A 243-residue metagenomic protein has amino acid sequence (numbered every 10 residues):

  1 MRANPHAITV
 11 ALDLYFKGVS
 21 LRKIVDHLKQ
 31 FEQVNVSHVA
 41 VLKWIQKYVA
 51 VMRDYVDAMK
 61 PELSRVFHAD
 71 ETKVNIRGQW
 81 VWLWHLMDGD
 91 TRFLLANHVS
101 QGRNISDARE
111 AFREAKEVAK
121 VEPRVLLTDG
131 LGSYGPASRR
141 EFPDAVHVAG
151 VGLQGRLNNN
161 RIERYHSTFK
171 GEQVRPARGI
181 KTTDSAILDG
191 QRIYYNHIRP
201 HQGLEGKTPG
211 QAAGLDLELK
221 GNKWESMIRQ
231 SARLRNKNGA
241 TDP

Functional and structural regions predicted by a protein language model:
M1-F16: Basic, short loop/linker segments at the boundary and entry of helix-turn-helix/winged-helix-like folds
N4-I8, I24, A108: N-terminal alpha-helical segment
R22-Q33: DNA-recognition alpha helix
F31-E122: RNase H-like nuclease fold core
G78, R103-G179: RNase H-like DDE/DDD metal-dependent nuclease/strand-transfer catalytic core used by mobile genetic elements
R175-P243: C-terminal domain-tail junction helix/linker
